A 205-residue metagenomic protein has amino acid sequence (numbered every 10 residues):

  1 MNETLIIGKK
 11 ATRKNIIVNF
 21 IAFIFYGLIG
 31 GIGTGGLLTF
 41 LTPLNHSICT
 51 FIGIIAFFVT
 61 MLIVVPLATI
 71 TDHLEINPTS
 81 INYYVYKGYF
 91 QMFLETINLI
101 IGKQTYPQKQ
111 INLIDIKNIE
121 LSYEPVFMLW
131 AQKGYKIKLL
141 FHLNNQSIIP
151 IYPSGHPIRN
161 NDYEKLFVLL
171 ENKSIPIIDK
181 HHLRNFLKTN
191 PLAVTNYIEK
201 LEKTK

Functional and structural regions predicted by a protein language model:
M1-L41, I48, Y197-K205: N-terminal membrane-targeting/pre-transmembrane regions
M1-N2, Q132-K205: Terminal and domain-flanking low-complexity segments
Y26-I29, C49-P66: Canonical hydrophobic alpha-helical transmembrane segment
L62-Q110: Conserved beta-hairpin
E75-S80, L113-I116, H142-S147: A short, structured loop/turn motif at beta-sheet edges
Y89, E120-Y135: Short acidic, Gly/Pro-enriched loop/turn segments at secondary-structure junctions
M92-E95, Q110-I114, I148-G155: Short amphipathic beta-strand/extended segments with alternating polar/hydrophobic composition
N98, I114-K117, E124-P125, P153-N160: A short, sequence-level motif marking secondary-structure junctions
